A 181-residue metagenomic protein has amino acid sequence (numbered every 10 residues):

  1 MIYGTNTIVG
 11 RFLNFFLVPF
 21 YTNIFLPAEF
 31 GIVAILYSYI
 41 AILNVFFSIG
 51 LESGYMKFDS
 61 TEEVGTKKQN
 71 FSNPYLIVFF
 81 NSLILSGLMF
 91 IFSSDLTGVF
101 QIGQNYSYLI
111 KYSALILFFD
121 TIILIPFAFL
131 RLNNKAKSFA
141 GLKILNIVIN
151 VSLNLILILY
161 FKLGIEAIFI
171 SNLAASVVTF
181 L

Functional and structural regions predicted by a protein language model:
M1-E52, N81-F90, I147-V151, S176: Signature of the first transmembrane helix
M1-Y3, L36-A41, L76-F80, S107-Y112 (+1 more regions): Short alpha-helical transmembrane interface motifs in multi-pass membrane proteins
T22, T97, Q101, R131 (+1 more regions): Helix-capping/transition residues at the boundaries of transmembrane alpha-helices and the short helical linkers
F25-P27, L43-V78, L96, R131-S138: Transmembrane-helix boundary and interhelical linker motifs in polytopic inner-membrane proteins
A28-G31, S72, S107, K137 (+1 more regions): Residues that define the loop-to-transmembrane-helix transition and helix capping in multi-pass membrane transporters
I84-I102: Short membrane-interface helical motifs at transmembrane helix boundaries in multi-pass membrane transporters
S107-A114, A140-L181: Hydrophobic alpha-helical transmembrane segments
F119-L142: Membrane-interface junctions at transmembrane-helix termini in multi-pass inner-membrane proteins
